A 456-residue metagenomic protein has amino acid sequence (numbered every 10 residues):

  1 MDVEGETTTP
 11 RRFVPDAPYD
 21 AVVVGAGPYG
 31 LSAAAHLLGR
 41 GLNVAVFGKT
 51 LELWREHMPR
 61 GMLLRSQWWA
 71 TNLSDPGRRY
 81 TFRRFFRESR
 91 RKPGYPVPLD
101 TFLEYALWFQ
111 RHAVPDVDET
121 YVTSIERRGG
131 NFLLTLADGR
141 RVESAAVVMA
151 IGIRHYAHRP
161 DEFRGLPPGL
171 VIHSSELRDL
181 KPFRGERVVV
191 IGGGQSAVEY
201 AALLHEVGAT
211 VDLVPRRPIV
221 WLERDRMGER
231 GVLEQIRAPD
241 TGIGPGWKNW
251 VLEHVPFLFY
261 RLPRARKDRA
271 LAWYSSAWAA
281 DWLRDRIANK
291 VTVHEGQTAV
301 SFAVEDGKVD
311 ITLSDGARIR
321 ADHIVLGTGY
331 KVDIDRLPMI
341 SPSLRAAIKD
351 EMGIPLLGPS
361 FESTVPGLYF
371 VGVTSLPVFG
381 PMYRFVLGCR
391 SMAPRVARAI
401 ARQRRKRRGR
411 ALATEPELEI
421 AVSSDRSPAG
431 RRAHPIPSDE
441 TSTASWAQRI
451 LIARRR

Functional and structural regions predicted by a protein language model:
M1-L51, Y95-V422, T443-R456: Flavin (primarily FAD) cofactor-binding/catalytic cores of flavoenzymes
E52, P59-T71, F86-H112: Dinucleotide-binding Rossmann-like beta1-alpha1 core, especially the glycine-rich loop that anchors the ADP
H57-S89, D240-Y260: Flavin (FAD/FMN) cofactor-binding and adjacent substrate-gating region of FAD-dependent oxidoreductase domains
R431-I436, S442: Short, low-complexity intrinsically disordered segments enriched in A/P/G/S/L with frequent Arg, especially at protein
